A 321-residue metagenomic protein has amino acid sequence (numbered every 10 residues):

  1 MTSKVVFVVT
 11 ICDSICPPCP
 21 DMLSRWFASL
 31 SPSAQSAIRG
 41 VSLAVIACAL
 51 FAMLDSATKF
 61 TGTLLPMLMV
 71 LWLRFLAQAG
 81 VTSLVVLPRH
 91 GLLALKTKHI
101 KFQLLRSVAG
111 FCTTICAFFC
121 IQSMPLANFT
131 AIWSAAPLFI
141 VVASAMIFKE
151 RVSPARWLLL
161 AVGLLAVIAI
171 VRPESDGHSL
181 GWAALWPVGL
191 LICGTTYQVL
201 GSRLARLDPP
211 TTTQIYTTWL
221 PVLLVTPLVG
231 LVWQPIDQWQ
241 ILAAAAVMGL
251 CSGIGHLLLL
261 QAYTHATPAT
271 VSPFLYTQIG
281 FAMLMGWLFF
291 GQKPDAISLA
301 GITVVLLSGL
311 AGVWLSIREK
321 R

Functional and structural regions predicted by a protein language model:
S3-I46, A79-L105, P154, S179 (+4 more regions): Membrane-interface interhelical linkers
I15-M69, G177-R203, R321: Glycine-/small-residue-enriched transmembrane alpha-helix faces in small-molecule transporters and effluxers
A44, K98-S107, V152-L164, A183-A184 (+2 more regions): Cytoplasmic-side transmembrane-helix entry/capping segments in multi-pass membrane proteins
A49-A52, S107, F111-I115, L138-V142 (+6 more regions): Hydrophobic/small/kink-forming positions within alpha-helical transmembrane segments of polytopic membrane proteins
L50, R89-N128, W133, A169 (+1 more regions): Specific transmembrane alpha-helical segments of multi-pass solute transporters/efflux pumps, especially DMT/EamA
A117, A136-L158, G280-L299: C-terminal transmembrane-helix exit sites in multi-pass transporters
T130-A135, L204-L220, H256-W287: Helix-helix packing/entry segments at the starts of transmembrane helices
A155-R172, I297-S316: Hydrophobic transmembrane alpha-helices of multi-pass small-molecule transport proteins
